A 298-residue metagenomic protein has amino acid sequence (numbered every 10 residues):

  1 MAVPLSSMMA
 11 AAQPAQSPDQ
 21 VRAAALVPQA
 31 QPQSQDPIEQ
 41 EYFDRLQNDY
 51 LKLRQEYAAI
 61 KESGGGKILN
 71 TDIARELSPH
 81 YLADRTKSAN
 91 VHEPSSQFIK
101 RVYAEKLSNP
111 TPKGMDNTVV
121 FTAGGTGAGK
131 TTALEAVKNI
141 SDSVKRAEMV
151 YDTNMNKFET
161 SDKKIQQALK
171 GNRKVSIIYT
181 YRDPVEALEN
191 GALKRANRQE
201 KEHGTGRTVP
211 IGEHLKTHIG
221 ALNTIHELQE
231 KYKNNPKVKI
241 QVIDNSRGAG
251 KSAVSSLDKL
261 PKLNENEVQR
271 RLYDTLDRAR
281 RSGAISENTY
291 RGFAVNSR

Functional and structural regions predicted by a protein language model:
E39, A89, N190-R298: Conserved GTP-binding G-domain of TRAFAC-class P-loop NTPases and closely related GTPase folds
L53-Q97: Charged, amphipathic alpha-helical linker segments immediately N-terminal to NTP-binding catalytic cores
R101-K113: Pre-Walker A adenine-sensing motif
G114-V120, R146-A147: Pre-Walker A (Motif I) flank of P-loop NTPase domains
T126: The conserved Walker
K130: Conserved lysine of the Walker
A133: Hydrophobic positions on the alpha1 helix immediately C-terminal to the Walker A/P-loop
N156, N172-A192: Conserved phosphate-donor/acceptor-positioning beta-strand/loop module used by diverse small-molecule
